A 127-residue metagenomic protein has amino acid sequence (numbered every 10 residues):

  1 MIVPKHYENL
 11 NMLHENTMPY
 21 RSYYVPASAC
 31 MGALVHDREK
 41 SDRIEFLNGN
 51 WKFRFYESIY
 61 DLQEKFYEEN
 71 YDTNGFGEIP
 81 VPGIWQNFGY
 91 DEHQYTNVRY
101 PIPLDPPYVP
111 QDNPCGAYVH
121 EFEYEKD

Functional and structural regions predicted by a protein language model:
M1-D127: Extended carbohydrate-recognition surfaces in non-catalytic/accessory domains of CAZymes and lectin-like proteins
